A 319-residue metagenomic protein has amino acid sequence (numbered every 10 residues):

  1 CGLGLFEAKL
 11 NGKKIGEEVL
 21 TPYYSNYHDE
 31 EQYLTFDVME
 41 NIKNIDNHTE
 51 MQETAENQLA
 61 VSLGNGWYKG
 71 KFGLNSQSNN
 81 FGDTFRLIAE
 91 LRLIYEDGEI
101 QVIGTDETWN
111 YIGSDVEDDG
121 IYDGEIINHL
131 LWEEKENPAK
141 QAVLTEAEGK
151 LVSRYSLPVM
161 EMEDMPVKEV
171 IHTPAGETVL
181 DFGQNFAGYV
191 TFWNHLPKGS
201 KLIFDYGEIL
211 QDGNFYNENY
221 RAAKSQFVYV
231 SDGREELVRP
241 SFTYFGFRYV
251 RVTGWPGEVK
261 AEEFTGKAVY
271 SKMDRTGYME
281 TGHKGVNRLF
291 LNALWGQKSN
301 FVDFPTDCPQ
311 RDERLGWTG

Functional and structural regions predicted by a protein language model:
C1-R311, G316-G319: Extracellular/oxidizing-compartment recognition motifs
